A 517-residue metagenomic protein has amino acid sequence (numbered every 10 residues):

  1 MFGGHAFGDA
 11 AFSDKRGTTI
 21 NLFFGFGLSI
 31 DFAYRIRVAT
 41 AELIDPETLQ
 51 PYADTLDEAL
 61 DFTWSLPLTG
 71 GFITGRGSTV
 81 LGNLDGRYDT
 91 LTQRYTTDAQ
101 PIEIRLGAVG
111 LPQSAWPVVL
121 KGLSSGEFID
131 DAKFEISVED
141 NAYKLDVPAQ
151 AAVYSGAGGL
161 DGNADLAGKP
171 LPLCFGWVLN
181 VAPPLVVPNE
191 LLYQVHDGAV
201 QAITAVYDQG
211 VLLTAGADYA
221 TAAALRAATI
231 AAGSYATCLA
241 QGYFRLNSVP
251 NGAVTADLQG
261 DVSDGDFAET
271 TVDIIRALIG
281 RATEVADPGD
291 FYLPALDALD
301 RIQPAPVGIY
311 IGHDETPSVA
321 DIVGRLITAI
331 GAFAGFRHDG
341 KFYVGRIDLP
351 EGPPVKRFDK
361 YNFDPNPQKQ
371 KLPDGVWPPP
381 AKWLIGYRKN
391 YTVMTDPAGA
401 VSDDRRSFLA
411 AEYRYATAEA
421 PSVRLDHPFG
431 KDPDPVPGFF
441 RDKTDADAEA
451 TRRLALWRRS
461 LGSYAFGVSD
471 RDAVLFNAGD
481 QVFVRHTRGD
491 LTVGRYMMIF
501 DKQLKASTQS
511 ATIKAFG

Functional and structural regions predicted by a protein language model:
F2-G3, G8-G17, F24-W116, F128-Q201 (+2 more regions): C-terminal extracytoplasmic interaction modules
V109, D208-L213: Change "in extracellular beta-sheet-rich domains … of secreted and cell-surface proteins" to "in beta-sheet-rich domains
A132-V138, V211-A220: Short acidic, Gly/Pro-enriched loop/turn segments at secondary-structure junctions
V200-G210: Solvent-exposed beta-hairpin/edge-strand motifs
L213-A215, Y219-A224, A320, R325-T328: Charge-rich, low-complexity terminal tails
Y219-A286: Surface-exposed interaction regions enriched in Ser/Thr/Asp/Glu that occur as long low-complexity tracts or repetitive
